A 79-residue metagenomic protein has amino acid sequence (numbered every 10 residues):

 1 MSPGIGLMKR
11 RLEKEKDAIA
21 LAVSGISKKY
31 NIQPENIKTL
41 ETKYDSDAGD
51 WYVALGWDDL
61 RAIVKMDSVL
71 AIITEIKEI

Functional and structural regions predicted by a protein language model:
M1-I5, K77-I79: Short acidic DE-rich linear segments
P3-K38: Short, non-transmembrane alpha-helical segments in secretory-pathway proteins
I32-I79: Exposed beta-strand-loop-beta-strand "reactive/processing" segments of non-cytosolic proteins
